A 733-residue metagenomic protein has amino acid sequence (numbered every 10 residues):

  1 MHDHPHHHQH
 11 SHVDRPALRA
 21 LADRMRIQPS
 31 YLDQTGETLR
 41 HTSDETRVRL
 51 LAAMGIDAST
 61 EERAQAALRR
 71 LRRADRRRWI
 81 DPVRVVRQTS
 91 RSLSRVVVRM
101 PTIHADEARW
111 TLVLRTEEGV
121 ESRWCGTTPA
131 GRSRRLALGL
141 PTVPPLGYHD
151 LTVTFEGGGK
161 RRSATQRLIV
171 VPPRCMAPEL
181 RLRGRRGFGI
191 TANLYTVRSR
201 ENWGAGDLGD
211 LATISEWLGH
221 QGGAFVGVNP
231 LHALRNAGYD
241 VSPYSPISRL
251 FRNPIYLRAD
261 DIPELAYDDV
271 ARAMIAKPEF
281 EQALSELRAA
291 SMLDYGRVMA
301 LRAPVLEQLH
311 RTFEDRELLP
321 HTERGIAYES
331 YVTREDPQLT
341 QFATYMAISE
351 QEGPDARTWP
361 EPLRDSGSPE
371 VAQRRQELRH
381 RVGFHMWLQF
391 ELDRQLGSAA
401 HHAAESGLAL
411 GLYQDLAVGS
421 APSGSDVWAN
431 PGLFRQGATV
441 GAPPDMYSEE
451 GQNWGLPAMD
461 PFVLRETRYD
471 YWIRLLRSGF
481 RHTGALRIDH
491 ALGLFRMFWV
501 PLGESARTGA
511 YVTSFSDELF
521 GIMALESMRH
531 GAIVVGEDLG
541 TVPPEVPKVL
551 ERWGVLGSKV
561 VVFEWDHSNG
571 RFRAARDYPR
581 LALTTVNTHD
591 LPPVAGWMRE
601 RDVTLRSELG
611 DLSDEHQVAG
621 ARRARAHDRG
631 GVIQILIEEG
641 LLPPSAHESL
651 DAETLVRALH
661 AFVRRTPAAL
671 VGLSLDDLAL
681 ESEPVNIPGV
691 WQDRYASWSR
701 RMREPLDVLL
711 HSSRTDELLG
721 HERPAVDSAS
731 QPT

Functional and structural regions predicted by a protein language model:
M1-V228, A266-M274, M528-R529, I533 (+5 more regions): Carbohydrate-interacting/catalytic domains
A52-R95, R99-R109, V113-G119, R123-W124 (+3 more regions): Acidic/aromatic-lined carbohydrate-recognition and catalytic surfaces of CAZymes acting on diverse glycans
P101, A237-D393, G419-G672, D676-L678 (+2 more regions): Alpha-amylase-like alpha-glycosidases and glucanotransferases acting on alpha-linked glucans and related
